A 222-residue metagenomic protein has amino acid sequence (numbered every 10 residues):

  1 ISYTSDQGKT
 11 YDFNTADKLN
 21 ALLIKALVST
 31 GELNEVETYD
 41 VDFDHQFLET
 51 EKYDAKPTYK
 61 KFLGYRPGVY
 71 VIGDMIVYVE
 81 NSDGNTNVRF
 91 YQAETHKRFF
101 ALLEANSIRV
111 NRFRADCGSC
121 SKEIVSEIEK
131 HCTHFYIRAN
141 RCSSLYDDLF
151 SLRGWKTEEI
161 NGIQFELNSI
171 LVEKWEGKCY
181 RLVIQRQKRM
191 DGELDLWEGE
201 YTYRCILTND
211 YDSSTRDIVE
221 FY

Functional and structural regions predicted by a protein language model:
I1-S2, E37-F47, D74, V110-C120 (+2 more regions): Short, conserved catalytic/metal-binding motifs centered on acidic residues
S2-V69: Active-site-proximal, Lys/Arg-enriched surface segment that forms a nucleic-acid-binding/basic interface patch
N20, D44-Q46, G118, N140 (+1 more regions): Anionic group-transfer/hydrolysis microenvironments
E51-P57, Y78-N81, A115, K122-I128 (+1 more regions): Short acidic, glycine/serine/threonine-rich loops at helix termini
T58, E129-K130, F221-Y222: Short, solvent-exposed amphipathic alpha-helical segments in soluble enzyme and RNA/protein-processing domains
K60-N106: Electropositive, glycine- and tryptophan-enriched low-complexity nucleic-acid-binding patches
T86-D147: Domain-level cores of phosphate- or acyl-group-handling catalytic modules
H134-Y222: An anionic, glycine-rich sequence signature occurring as long contiguous blocks
